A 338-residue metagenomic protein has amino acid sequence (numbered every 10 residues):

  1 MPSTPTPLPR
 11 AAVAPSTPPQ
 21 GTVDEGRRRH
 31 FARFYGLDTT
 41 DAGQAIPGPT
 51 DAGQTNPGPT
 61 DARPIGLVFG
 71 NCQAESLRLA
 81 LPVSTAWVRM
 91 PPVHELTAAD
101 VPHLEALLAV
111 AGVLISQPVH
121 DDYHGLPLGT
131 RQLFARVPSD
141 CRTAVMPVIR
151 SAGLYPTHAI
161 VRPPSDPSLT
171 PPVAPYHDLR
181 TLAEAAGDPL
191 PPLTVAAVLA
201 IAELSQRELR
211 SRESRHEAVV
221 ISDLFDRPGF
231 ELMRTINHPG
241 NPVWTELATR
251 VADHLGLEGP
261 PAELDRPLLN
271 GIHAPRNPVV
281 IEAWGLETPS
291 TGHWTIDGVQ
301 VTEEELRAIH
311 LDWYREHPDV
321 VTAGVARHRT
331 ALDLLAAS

Functional and structural regions predicted by a protein language model:
P2-P47, G53-S338: Extracellular glycan-modifying ectodomains
